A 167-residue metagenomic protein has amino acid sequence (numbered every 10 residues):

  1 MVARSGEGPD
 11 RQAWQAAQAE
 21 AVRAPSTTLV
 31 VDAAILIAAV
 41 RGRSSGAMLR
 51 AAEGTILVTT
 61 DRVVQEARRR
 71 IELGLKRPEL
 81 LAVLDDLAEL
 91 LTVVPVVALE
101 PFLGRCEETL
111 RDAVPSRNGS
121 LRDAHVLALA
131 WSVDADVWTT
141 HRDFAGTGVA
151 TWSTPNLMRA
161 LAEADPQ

Functional and structural regions predicted by a protein language model:
M1-R4, Q15, T59-T60, V64 (+1 more regions): Acidic, PIN/NYN-like endoribonuclease modules and their adjacent C-terminal/linker elements
M1-T59, L75: Short, well-structured N-terminal submotif of metal-dependent ribonuclease cores
D32, D123, H141: Acidic active-site catalytic centers that drive phospho-/nucleotidyl reactions and related ester hydrolyses
G42-R43, R70, A150: Residue-level signal for well-ordered alpha-helical positions
E53, E89, V133, T147-G148: Short, structured coil segments at secondary-structure junctions
D61-L110: PIN-domain endoribonuclease scaffold, especially VapC-family toxins
V94-D136: Active-site neighborhoods of divalent-metal-dependent phosphate/nucleic-acid chemistry enzymes
